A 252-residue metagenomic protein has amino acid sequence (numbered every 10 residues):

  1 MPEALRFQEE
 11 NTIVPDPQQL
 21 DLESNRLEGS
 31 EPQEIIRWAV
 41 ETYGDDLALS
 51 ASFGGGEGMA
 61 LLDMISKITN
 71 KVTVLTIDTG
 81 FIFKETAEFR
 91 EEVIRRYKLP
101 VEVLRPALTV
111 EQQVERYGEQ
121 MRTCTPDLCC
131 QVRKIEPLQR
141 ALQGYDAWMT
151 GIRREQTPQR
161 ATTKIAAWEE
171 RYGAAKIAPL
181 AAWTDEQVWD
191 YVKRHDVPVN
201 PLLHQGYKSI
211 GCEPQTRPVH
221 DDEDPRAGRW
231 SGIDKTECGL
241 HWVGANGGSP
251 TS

Functional and structural regions predicted by a protein language model:
P2-S252: Nucleotide-activated chemistry modules centered on ATP-dependent adenylation/adenylyltransferase
